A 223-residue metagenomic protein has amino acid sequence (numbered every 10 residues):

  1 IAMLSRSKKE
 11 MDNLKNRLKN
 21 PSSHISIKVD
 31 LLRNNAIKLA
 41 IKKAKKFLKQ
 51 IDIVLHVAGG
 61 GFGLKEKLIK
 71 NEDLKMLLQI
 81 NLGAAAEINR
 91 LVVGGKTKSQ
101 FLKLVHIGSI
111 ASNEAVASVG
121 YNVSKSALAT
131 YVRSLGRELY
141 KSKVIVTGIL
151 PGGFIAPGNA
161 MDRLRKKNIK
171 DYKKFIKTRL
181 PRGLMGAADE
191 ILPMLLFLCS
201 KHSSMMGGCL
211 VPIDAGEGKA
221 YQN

Functional and structural regions predicted by a protein language model:
I1-N13: Conserved glycine-rich Rossmann-like NAD(P)H-binding loop of the short-chain dehydrogenase/reductase
K38, K42, G60-K75, A117-G120 (+1 more regions): Conserved mid-core segment of classical short-chain dehydrogenase/reductases
G60, K67-E87, V105, L128: Catalytic Tyr-X3-Lys loop
Q79, A84, S118-A127, L192: The catalytic Tyr-X3-Lys active-site helix of short-chain dehydrogenase/reductase
K103-A127, V132-K141, G153-I155: Catalytic loop of short-chain dehydrogenase/reductase
N122, G207-N223: Short C-terminal tail/terminal secondary-structure segment of NAD(P)H-dependent dehydrogenase/reductase domains
Y140, I145, M206-G208: Short, small/polar-rich loop/turn modules that mediate ligand/substrate recognition or access, typified
K141, F154-R179, A220-N223: A glycine/serine/threonine-rich, flexible loop-to-helix segment that serves as the NAD(P) cofactor-binding "lid"
